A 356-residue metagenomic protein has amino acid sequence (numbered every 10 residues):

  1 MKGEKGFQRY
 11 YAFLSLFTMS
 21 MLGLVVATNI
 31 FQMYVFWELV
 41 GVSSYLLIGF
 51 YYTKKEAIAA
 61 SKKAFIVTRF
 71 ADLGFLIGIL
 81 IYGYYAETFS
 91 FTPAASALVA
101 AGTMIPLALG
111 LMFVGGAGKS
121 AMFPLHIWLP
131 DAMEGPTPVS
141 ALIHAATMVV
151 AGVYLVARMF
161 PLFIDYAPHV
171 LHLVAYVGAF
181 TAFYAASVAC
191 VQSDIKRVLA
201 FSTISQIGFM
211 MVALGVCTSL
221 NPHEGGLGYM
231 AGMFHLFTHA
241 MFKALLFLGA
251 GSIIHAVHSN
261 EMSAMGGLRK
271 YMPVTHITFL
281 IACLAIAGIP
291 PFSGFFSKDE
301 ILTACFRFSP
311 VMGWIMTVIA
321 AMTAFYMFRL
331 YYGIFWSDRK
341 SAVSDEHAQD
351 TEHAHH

Functional and structural regions predicted by a protein language model:
M1-M33, V42-H356: Hydrophobic transmembrane alpha-helices and their helix-loop junctions in integral membrane proteins
E38: Short phosphate-coordinating micro-motif centered on Lys-Gly-acidic
